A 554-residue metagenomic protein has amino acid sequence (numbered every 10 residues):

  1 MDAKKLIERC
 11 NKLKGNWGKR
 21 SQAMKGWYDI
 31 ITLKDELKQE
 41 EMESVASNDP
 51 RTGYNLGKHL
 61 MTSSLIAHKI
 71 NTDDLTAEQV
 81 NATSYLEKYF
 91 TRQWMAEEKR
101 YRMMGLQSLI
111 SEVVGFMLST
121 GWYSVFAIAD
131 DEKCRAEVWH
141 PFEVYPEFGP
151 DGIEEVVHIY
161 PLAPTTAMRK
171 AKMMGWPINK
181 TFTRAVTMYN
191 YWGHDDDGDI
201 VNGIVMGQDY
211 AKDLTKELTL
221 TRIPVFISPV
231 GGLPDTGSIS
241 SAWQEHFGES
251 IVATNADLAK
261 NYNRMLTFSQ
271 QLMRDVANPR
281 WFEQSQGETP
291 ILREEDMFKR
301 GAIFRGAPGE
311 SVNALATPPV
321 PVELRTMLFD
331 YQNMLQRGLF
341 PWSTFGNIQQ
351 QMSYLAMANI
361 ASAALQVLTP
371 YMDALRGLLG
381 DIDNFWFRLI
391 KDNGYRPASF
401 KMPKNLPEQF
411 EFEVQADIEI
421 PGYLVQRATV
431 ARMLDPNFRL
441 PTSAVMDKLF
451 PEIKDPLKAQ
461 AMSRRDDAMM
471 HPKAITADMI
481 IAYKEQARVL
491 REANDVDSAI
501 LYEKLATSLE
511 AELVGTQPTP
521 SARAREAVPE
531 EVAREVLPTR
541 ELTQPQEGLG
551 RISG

Functional and structural regions predicted by a protein language model:
M1-W176, F329, G380, A506-G554: Extended, helix-rich architectural segments
D2-C10, F282-G554: C-terminal anchoring/interaction modules
D2-G15, V114-R305, S311-P318, M334: Structured, contiguous alpha/beta core segments that scaffold functional sites
Q22-E36, P50-T62, G198-G207, R264-F282 (+3 more regions): Charged, low-complexity, helix/coiled-coil-prone segments
A67, D74, E78-Y85, S250 (+2 more regions): Conserved aromatic-histidine-acidic binding/catalytic patches
K69, T76, R92, A96 (+8 more regions): Generic signal for short, ordered secondary-structure residues within or immediately flanking folded domains
T83, E87, W94, N255 (+4 more regions): Alpha-helix initiation and N-capping motif
M95-L106, D131-C134, L233-Q244, D435-R439: Intrinsically disordered, low-complexity coil segments
